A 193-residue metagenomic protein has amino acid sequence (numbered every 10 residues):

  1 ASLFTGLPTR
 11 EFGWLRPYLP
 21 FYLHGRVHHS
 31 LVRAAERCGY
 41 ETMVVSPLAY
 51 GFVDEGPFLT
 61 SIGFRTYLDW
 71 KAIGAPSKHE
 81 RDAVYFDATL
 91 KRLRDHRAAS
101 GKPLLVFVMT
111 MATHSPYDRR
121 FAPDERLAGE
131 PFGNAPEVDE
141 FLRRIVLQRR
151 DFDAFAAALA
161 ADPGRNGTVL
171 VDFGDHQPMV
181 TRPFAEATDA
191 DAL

Functional and structural regions predicted by a protein language model:
A1-L193: Solvent-exposed soluble domains appended to multi-pass membrane proteins
